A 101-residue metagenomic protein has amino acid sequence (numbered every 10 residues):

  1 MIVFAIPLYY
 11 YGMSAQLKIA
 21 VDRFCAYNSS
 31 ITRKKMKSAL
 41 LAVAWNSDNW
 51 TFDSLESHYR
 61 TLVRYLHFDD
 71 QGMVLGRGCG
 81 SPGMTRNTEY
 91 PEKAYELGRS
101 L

Functional and structural regions predicted by a protein language model:
M1-R64: Helix-loop-strand module that forms the ligand-binding subsite of alpha/beta enzymes
S57-L101: Glycine-rich phosphate/pyrophosphate-binding loop and the adjoining helix
